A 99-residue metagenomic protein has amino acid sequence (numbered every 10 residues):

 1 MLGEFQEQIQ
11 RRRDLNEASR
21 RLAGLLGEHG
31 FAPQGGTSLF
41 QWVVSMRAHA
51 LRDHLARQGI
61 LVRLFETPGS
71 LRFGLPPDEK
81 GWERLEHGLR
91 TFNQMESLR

Functional and structural regions predicted by a protein language model:
M1-G24: Structural signature of PLP-dependent enzymes
G3, M46, P77-K80: Short coil/turn linker and secondary-structure boundary residues
E4, T37, E66: Short, histidine-centered active-site or binding-site loop motifs used for metal coordination, general acid-base
Q8-R12, R52, W82: Internal amphipathic alpha-helical segments of the cytochrome P450 catalytic fold
N16, G24-Q58, L75: Conserved PLP-binding catalytic core of the aspartate aminotransferase-like
S19, A48, W82-L85: A general structural signal for well-ordered alpha-helical segments in protein cores
H54-Q58, L64-R99: PLP-dependent enzyme catalytic core of the Aspartate aminotransferase-like
